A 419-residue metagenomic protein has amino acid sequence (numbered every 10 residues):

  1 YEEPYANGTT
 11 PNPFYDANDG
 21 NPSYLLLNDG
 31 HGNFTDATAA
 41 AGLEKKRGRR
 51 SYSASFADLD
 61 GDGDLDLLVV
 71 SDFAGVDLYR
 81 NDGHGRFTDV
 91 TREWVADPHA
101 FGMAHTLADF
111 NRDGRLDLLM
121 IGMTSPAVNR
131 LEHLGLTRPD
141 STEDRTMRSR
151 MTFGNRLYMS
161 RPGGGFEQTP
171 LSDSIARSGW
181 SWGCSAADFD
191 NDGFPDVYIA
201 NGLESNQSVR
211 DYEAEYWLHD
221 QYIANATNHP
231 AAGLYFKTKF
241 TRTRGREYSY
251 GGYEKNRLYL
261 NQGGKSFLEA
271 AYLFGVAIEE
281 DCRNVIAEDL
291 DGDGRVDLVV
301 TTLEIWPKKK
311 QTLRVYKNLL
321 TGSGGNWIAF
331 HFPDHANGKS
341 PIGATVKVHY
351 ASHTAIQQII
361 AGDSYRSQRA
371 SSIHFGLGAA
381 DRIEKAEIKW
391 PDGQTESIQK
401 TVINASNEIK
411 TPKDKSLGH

Functional and structural regions predicted by a protein language model:
Y1-R49, R80-A100, E132-G179, A214-E279 (+3 more regions): Blade-edge motifs of beta-propeller repeat domains
Y5, Y79, N129-H133, S208-D211 (+1 more regions): Short, solvent-exposed loop/turn and secondary-structure capping segments
N18-D19, R47, S71-D72, P98-M103 (+12 more regions): Active-site-proximal structural scaffolding
L27, S51-G61, R80, G102-R112 (+5 more regions): Beta-propeller blade termini
D62, D66-S71, L118-G122, V197-N201 (+3 more regions): Hydrophobic beta-strand segments that make up the repeating blades of beta-propeller and related beta-repeat
A74, T124-A127, E204-N206, E304-P307: Short glycine/acidic-enriched loop and turn motifs that connect beta-strands
F110, L116-T124, M151, N155-S160 (+3 more regions): Extended catalytic-interface subdomain
Y248, N261, S266-C282, D291-H419: Gly/Ser/Thr/Pro-enriched helix-cap/hinge segments flanking short amphipathic alpha-helices
